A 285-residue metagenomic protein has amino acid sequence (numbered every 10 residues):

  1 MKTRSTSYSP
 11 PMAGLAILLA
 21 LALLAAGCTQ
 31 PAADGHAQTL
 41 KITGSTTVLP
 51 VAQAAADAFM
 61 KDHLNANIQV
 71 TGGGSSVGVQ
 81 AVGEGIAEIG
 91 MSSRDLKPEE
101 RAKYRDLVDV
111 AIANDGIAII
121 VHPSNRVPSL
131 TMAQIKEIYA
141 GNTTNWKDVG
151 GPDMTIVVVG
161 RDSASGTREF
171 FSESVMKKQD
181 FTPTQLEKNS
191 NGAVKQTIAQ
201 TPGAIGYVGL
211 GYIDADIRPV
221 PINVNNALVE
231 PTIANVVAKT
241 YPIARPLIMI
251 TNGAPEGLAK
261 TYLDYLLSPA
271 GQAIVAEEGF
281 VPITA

Functional and structural regions predicted by a protein language model:
M1-D34: Secretory targeting signatures
C28-A285: Exported/periplasmic ABC-transporter solute-binding proteins
